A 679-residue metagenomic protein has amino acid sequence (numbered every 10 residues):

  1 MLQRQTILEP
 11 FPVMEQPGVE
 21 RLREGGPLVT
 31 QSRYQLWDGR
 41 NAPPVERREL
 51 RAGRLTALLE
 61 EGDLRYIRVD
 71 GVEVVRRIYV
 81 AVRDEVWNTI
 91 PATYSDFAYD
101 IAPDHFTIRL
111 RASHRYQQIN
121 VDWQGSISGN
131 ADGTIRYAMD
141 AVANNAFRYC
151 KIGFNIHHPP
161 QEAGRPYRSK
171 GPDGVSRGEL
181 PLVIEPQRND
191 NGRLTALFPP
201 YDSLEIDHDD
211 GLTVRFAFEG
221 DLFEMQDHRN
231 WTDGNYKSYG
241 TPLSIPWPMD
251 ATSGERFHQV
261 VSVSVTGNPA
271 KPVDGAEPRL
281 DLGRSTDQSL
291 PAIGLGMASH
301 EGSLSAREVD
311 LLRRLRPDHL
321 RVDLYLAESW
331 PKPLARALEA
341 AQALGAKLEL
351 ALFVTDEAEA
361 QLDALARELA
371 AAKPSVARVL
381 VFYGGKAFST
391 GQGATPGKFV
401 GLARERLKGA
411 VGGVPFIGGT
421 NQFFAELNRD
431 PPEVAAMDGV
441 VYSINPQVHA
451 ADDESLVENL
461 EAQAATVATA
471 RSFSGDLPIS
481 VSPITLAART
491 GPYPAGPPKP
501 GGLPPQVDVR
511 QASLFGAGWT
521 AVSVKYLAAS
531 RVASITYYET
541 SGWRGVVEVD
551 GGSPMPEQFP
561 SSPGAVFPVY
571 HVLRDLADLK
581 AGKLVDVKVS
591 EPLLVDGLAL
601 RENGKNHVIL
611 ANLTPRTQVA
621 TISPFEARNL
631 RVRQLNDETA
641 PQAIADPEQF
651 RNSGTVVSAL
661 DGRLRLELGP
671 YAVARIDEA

Functional and structural regions predicted by a protein language model:
G18, L22-S113, Y167, D173 (+3 more regions): Acidic-aromatic substrate-binding/catalytic surfaces of carbohydrate-active enzymes
Q31, L36-W37, R51, R76-A81 (+3 more regions): Beta-strand-rich recognition/accessory modules
R83-N144, E224-N235: Extended, loop-rich substrate-binding clefts of extracytoplasmic carbohydrate-active enzymes
S128, D132-E219, R631-R651: Polysaccharide-binding surfaces and accessory modules of carbohydrate-active proteins
G254, S480-V569, V587-L593: Aromatic/acidic polysaccharide-binding cleft in carbohydrate-active enzymes
A298-S329, A340-L344, E349: Catalytic domains of carbohydrate-active enzymes, especially glycoside hydrolases
S590-A627, V632-T639: Carbohydrate-binding surface patches
P647-A679: C-terminal beta-strand-rich structural cap/linker in extracellular carbohydrate-active enzymes
